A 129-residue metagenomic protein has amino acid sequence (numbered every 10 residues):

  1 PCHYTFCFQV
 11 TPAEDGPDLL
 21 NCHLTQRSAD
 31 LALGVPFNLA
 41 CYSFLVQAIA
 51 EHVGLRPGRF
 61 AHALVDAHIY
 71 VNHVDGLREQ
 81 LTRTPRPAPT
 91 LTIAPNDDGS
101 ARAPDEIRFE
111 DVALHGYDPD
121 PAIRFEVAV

Functional and structural regions predicted by a protein language model:
P1-V129: Terminal, non-catalytic protein-protein interaction segments that mediate quaternary/complex assembly
